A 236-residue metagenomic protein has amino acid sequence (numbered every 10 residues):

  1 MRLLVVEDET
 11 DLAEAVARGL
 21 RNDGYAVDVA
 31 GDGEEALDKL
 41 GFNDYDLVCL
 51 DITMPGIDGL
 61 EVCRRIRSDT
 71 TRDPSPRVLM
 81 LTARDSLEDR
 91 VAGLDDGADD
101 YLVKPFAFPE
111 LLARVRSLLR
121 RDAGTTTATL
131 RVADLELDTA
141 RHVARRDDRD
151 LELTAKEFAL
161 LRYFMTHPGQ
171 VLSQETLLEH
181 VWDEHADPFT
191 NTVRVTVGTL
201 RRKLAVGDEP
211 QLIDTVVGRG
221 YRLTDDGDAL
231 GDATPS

Functional and structural regions predicted by a protein language model:
M1-D122, S236: N-terminal/domain-start alpha-helical segments
R2, S117-V171, E175, D226-A229: Short, Lys/Arg-enriched segments at the junction into DNA-binding effector domains of transcriptional regulators
T53, R65, R77, A83 (+8 more regions): Residue-level recognition of specific faces of alpha-helices
T71, A123-T127, D208-P210: Nucleotide second-messenger and two-component phosphorelay signaling modules
V143, D148-A155, A159-L212, V217-R219: Positively charged, aromatic-enriched patches within helix-turn-helix-type DNA-binding elements, predominantly
Q211-S236: A short linear beta-strand->loop->alpha-helix hinge motif most characteristic of winged-helix/helix-turn-helix
